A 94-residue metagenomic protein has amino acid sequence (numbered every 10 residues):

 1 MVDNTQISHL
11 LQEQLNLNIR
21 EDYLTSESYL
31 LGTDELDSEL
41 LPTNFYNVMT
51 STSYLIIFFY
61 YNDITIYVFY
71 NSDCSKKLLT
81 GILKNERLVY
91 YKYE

Functional and structural regions predicted by a protein language model:
M1-E35: N-terminal trafficking/processing presequences and adjacent post-cleavage segments of proteins routed to secretion
T25-L88: Acidic, low-complexity, intrinsically disordered interaction modules
V89-E94: Short acidic DE-rich linear segments
